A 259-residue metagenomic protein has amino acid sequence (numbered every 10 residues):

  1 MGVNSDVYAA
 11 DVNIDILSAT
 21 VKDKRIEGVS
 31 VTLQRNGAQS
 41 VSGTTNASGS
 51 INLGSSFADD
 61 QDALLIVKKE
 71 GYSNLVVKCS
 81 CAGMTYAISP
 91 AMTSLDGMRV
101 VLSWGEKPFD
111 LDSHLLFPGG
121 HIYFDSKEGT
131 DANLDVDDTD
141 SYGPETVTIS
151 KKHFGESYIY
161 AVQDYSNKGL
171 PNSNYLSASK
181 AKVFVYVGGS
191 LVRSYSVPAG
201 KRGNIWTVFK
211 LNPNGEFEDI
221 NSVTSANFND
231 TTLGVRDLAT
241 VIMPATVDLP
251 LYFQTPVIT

Functional and structural regions predicted by a protein language model:
N4-S30, S103-K107: Structural motif
V29-Q34, L65, S113, V183: Hydrophobic beta-strand segments
R35-G54: Short, acidic Ser/Thr/Gly-rich low-complexity loop/linker segments typical of extracellular and cell-surface proteins
T44-S50, C81-G83, S141-P144: Short, solvent-exposed loop/turn segments in extracellular or other extracytoplasmic domains
F57-D60, H153-F154: Surface-exposed, short loops/turns at beta-strand junctions within beta-sandwich domains
D60-K78: A short, solvent-exposed loop/turn motif at the edges and junctions of modular extracellular/periplasmic domains
N74-V77, M84-I88: Long amphipathic alpha-helical scaffold segments
A87-T259: Intrinsic-disorder/low-complexity signal
